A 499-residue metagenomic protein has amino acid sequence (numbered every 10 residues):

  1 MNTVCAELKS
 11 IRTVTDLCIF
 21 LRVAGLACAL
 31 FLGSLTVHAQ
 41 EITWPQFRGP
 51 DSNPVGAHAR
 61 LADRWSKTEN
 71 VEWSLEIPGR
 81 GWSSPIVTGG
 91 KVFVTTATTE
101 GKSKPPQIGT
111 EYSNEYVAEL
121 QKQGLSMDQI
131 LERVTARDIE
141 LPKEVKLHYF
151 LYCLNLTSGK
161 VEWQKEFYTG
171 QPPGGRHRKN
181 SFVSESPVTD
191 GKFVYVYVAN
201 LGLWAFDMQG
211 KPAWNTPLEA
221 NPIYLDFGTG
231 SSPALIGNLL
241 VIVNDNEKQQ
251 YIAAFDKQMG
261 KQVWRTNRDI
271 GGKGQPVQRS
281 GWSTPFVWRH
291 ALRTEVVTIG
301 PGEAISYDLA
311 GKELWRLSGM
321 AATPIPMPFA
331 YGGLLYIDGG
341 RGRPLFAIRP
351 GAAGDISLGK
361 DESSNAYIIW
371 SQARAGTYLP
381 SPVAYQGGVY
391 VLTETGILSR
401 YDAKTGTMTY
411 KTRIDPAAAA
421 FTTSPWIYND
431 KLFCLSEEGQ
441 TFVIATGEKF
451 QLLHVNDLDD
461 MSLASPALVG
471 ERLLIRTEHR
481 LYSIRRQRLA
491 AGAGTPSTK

Functional and structural regions predicted by a protein language model:
M1-F20: N-terminal secretory signal peptides that target proteins for export/translocation
M1-T3, A24, E166, P328: Generic low-polarity alpha-helical segments
R12-T15, G25, D51: Sequence-pattern detector for short linear motifs and compositional/periodic biases rather than a specific fold
C18-S34: Bacterial N-terminal signal peptides
H38-K499: Noncatalytic, solvent-exposed loop/strand surfaces of beta-propeller-type extracellular/periplasmic domains
